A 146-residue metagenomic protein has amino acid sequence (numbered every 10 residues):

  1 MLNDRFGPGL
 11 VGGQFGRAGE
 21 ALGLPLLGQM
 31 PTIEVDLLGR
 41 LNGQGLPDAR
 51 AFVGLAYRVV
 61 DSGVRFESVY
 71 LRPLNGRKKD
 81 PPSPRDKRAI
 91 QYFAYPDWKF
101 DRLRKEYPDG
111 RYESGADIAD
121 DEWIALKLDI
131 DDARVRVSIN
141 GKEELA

Functional and structural regions predicted by a protein language model:
M1-A146: Extracellular glycan-recognition regions
